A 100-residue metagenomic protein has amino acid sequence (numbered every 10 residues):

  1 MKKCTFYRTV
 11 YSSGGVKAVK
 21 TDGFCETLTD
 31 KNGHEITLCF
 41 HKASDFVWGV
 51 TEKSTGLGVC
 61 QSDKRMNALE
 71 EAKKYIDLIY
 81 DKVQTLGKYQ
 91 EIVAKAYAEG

Functional and structural regions predicted by a protein language model:
M1, T5, G14-K17, T51 (+3 more regions): Generic signature of intrinsically disordered, low-complexity, basic-rich segments and short cationic peptides
M1-N32: Negatively charged, low-complexity tracts enriched in Asp/Glu with abundant Ser/Thr
F6, L38-F40, W48-V50, A72 (+1 more regions): Hydrophobic beta-strand residues in large extracellular and virion-surface proteins
V19-F24, F40, V59-R65: Short amphipathic beta-strand/extended segments with alternating polar/hydrophobic composition
K20, E35-T37, V50-E52: Short linear proline/tyrosine/threonine-rich motifs used for host-factor recruitment and membrane trafficking/assembly
E26, H34-H41: Short, charged low-complexity linear motifs
A43-L57: Short aromatic-glycine-(Arg/Gly/Cys) micro-motifs in beta-strand/loop hairpins
L57-G100: Mixed-charge, Lys/Arg-enriched low-complexity segments
